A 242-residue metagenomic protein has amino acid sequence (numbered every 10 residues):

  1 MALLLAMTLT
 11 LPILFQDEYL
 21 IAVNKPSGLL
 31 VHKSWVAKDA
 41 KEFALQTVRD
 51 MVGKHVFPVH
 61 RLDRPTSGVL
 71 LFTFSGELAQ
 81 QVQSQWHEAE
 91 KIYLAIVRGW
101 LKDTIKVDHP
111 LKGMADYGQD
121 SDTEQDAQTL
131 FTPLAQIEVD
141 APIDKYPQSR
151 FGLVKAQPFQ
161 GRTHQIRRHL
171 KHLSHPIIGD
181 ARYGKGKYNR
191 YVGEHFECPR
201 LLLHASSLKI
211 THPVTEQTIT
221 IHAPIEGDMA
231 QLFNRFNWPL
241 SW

Functional and structural regions predicted by a protein language model:
A2-W242: RNA pseudouridine synthases
